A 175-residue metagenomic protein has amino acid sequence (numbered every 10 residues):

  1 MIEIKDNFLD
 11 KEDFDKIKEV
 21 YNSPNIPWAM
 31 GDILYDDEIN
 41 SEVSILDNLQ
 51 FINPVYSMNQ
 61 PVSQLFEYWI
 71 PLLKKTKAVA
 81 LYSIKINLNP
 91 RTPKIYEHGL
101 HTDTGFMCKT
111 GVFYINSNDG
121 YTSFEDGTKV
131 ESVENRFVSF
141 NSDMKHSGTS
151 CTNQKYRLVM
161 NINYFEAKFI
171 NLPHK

Functional and structural regions predicted by a protein language model:
M1-V79: Non-heme Fe(II)/2-oxoglutarate
E3, S123, I162-K175: Double-stranded beta-helix
K74-P93: A short glycine-rich, His/Asp/Glu-containing loop-to-beta-strand
R91, V130-S147: Conserved metal-binding segment of the jelly-roll/cupin
K94-G99, F106, Y114-V133: A short beta-strand-loop-beta hairpin characteristic of the jelly-roll/cupin
G99-L100, K145-N153: Short beta-strand His + acidic residue motifs that chelate non-heme Fe in jelly-roll/DSBH and cupin folds
G111-F113, Q154-I170: A short hydrophobic beta-strand segment most commonly corresponding to one strand of the jelly-roll/cupin
